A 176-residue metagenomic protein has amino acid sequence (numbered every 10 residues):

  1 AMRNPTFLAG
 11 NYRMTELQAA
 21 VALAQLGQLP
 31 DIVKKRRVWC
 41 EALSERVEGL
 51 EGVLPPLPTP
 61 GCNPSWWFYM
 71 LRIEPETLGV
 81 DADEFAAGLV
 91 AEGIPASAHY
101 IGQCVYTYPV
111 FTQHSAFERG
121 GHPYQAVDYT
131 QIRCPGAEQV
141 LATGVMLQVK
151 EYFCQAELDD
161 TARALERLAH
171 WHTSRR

Functional and structural regions predicted by a protein language model:
A1-R176: PLP-dependent aminotransferase class I/II
